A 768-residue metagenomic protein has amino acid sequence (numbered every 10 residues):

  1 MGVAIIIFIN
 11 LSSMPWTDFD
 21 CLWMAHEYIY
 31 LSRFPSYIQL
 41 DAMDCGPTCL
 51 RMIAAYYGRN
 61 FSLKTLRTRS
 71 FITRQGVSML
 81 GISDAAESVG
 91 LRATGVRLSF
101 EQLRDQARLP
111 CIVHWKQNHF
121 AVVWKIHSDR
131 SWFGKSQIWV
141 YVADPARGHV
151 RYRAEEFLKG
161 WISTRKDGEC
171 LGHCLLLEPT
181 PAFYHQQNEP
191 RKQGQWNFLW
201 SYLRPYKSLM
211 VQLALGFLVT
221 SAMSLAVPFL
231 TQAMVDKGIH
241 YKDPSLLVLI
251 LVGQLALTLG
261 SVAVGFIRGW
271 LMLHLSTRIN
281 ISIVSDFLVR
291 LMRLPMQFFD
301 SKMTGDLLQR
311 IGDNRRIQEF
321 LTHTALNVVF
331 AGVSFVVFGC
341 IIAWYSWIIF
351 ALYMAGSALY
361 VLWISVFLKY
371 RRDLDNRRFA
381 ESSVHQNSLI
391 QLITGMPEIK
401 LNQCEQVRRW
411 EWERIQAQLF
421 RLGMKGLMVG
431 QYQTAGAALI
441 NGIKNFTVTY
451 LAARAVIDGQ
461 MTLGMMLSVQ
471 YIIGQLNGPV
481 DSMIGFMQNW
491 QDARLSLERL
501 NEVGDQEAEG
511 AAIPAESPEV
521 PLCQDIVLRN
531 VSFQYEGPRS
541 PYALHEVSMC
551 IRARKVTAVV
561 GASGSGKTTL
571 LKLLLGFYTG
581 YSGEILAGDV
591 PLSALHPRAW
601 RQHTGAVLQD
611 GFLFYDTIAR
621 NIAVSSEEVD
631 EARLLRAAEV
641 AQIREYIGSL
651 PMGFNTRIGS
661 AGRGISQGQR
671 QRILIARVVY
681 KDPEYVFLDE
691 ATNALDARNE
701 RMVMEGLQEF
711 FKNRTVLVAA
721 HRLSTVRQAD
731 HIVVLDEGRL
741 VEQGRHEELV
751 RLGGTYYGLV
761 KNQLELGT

Functional and structural regions predicted by a protein language model:
I7, I250-S261, G265, N327-D375 (+2 more regions): Transmembrane helices of ABC transporter permease
W16-E27, S70-V77, R104-K116, F120-Q212 (+1 more regions): Noncatalytic regulatory segments and standalone regulatory/sensor domains
D129, M210-V264, L271, A343-I348 (+3 more regions): Transmembrane helix-loop-helix hairpins at lipid-water interfaces of multipass membrane proteins, especially the type-1
W132, V520-T768: ABC-type nucleotide-binding domain
T231-Q232, M272, M292-V337, T394 (+2 more regions): Juxtamembrane loop-to-helix connectors within ABC transporter transmembrane domains
Q254-G265, S357-V361, G430-K444, L463-G485: Hydrophobic alpha-helical segments in the permease module
E381, H385, P397-C404, M428 (+1 more regions): Cytosolic ends of transmembrane helices, especially the final helix of ABC transmembrane type-1 domains
